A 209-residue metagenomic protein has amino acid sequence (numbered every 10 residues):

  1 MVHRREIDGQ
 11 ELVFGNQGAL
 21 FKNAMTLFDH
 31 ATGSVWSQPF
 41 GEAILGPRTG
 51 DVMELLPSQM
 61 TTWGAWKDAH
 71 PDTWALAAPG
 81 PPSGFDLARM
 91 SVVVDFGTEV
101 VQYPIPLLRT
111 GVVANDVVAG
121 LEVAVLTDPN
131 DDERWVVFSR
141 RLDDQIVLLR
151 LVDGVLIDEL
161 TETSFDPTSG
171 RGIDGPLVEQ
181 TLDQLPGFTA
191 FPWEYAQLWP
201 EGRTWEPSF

Functional and structural regions predicted by a protein language model:
M1-F209: Mid-to-C-terminal functional-domain signal that highlights helix-capping/loop sites within ligand-binding modules
